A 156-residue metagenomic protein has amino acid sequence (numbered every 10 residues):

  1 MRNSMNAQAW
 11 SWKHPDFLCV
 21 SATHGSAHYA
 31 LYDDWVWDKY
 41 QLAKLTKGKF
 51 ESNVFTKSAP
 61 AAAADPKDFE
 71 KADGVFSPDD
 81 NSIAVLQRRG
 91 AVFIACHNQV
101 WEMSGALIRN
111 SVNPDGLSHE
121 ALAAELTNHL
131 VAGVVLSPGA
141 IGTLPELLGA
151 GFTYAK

Functional and structural regions predicted by a protein language model:
R2-K156: Secreted/extracellular ectodomain signature
